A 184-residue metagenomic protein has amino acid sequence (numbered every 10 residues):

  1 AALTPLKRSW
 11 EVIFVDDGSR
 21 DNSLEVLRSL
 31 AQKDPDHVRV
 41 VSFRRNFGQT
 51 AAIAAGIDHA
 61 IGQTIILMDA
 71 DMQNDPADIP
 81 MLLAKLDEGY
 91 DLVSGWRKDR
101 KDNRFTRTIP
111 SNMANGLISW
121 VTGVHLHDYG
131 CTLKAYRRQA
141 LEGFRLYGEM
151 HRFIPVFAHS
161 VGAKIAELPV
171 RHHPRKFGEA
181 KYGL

Functional and structural regions predicted by a protein language model:
A1-S9: Short, acidic, metal-binding catalytic loop of nucleotide-sugar glycosyltransferases
A2, N22, V26-K33, H59 (+1 more regions): Alpha-helical structural signal in soluble globular domains
R8-V12, H37-R39: Residue-level recognition of the N-termini of beta-strands and the immediately preceding loop/turn
D16-E25, M72-Q73: A conserved acidic beta->alpha catalytic loop
S29, V41-R45, Q49-H59, T64 (+2 more regions): Acceptor/aglycone-binding surface of glycosyltransferases and processive sugar-polymer synthases
G162-K164: Residues that mark the start of a beta-strand
A166-V170: Conserved alpha/beta core of the MobA/IspD/sugar-nucleotide pyrophosphorylase nucleotidyltransferase superfamily
